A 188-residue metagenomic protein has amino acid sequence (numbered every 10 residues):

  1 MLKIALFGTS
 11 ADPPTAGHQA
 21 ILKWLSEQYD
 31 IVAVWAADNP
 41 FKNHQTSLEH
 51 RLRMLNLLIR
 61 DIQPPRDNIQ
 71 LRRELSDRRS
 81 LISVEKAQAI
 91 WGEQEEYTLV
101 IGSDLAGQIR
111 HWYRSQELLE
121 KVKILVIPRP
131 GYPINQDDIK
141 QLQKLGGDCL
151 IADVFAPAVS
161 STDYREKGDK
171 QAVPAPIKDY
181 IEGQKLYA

Functional and structural regions predicted by a protein language model:
M1-A188: Nucleotidyltransferase catalytic core that binds NTPs
